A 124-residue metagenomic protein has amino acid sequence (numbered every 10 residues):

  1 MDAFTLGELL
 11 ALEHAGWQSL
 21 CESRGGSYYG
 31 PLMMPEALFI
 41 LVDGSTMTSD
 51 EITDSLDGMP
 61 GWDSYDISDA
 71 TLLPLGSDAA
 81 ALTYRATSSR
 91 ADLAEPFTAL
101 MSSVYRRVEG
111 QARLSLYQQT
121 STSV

Functional and structural regions predicted by a protein language model:
M1-S23, S27-Y28, L38-V124: A beta-strand edge to alpha-helix "cap/lid" segment located at domain peripheries
M34: Helix-to-beta-strand junctions that scaffold the AdoMet/dcAdoMet cofactor pocket in Class I SAM-dependent enzymes
